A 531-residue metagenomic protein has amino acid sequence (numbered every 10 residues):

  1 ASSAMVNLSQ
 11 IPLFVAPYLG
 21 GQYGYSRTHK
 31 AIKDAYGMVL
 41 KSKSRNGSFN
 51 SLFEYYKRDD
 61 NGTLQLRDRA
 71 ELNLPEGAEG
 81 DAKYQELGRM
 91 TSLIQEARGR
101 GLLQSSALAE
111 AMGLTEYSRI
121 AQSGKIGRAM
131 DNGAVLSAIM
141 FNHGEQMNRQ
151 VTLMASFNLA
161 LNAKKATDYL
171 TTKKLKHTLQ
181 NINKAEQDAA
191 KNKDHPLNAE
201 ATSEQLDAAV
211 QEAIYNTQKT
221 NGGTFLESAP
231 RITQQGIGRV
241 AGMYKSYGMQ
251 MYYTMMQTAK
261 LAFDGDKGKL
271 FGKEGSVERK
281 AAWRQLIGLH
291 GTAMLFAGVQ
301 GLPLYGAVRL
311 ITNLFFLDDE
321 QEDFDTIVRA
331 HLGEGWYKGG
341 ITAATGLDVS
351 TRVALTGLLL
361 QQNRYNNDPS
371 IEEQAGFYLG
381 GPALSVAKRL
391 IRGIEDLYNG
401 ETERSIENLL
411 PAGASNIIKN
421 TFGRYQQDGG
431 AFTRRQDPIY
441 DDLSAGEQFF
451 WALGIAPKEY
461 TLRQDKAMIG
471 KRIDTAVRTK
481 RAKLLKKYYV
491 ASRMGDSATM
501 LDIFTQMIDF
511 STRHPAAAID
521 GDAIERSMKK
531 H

Functional and structural regions predicted by a protein language model:
A1-G37: Feature marking long nucleic-acid-engaging regions of large polymerase/nuclease enzymes
A31-H531: Hydrophobic alpha-helical segments
